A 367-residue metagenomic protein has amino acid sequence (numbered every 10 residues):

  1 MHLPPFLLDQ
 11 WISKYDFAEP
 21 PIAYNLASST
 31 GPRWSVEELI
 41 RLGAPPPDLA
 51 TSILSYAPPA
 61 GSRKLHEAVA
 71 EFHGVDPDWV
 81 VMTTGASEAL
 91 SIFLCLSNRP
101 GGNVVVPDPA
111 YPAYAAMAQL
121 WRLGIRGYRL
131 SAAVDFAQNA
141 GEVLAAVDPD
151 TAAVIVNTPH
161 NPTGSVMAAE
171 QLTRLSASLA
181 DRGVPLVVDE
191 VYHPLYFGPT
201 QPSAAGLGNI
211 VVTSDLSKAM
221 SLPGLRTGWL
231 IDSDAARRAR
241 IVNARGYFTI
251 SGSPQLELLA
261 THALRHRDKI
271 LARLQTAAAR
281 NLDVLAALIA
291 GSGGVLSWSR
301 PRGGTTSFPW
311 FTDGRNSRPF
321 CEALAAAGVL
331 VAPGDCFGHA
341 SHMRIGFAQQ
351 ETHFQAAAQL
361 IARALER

Functional and structural regions predicted by a protein language model:
H2-S87, I92, H266, R367: N-terminal small-domain helix-loop-helix segment of the aminotransferase-like
D76-V80, G101-N103, D150, G208-N209: Short acidic capping loops at alpha-helix termini that bridge into adjacent secondary structure
L96-V156: PLP-dependent aminotransferase-like
V105, E322, A326-A332, F337-R367: PLP-dependent enzyme catalytic core of the Aspartate aminotransferase-like
V106, G127, I155, V188 (+2 more regions): Hydrophobic residues in well-ordered beta-strands that form the structural core
A132-P199: Active-site phosphate-binding strand-loop segment of PLP-dependent enzymes
G206-A279: Conserved core segment of the aminotransferase class I/II
T261, A277-A286, S297-W310: Conserved glycine-rich beta-strand-loop-beta hairpin in the small C-terminal domain of fold type I
